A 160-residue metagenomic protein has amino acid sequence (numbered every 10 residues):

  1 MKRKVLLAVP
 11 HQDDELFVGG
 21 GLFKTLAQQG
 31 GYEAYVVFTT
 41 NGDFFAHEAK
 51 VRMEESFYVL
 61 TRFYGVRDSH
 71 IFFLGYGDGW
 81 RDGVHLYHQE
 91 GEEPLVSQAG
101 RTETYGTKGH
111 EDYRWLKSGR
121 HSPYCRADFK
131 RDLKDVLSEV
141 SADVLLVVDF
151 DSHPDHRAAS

Functional and structural regions predicted by a protein language model:
M1-E139: Active-site rim/loop-helix segments in enzyme catalytic domains that contact anionic ligands
D13, H153-P154: Short, conserved micro-motifs enriched in small and acidic residues
L133-D151: Proline-aspartate-enriched helix->loop->beta-strand connector
D155-S160: Short Gly/Thr/Asp-enriched flexible loops that form oxyanion-binding sites at enzyme active sites
